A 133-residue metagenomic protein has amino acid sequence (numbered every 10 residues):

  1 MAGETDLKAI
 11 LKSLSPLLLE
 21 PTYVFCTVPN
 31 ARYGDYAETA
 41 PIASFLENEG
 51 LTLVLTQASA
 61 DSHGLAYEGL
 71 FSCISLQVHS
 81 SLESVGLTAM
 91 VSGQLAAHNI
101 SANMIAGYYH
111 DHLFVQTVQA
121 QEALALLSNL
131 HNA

Functional and structural regions predicted by a protein language model:
M1-L76, S81-G93: Regulatory modules associated with amino-acid/nitrogen control
G50-L55, H110-Q116: A generic structural motif
T56-A60, Q116-Q121: Helix N-cap motif at beta-to-alpha junctions
Y67, C73-I74, A102, A106 (+1 more regions): Generic signal for short, ordered secondary-structure residues within or immediately flanking folded domains
Y67-E68, A120-A133: Charge-rich, low-aromatic oligomerization/scaffolding segments with amphipathic character
H79-V115, Q121-A125: Short, compact, well-ordered microdomains
